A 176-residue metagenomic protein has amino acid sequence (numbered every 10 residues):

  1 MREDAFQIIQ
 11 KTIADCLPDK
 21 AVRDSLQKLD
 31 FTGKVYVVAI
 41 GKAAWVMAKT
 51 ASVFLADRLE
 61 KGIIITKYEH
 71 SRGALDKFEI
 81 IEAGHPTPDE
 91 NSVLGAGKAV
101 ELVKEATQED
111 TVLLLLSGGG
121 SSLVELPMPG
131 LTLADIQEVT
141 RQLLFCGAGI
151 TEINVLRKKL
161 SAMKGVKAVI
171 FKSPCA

Functional and structural regions predicted by a protein language model:
M1-M163: N-terminal loops that bind phosphate or other acidic moieties and the adjacent beta-alpha structural core
K158, V166-A176: Phosphate/diphosphate-binding loops
